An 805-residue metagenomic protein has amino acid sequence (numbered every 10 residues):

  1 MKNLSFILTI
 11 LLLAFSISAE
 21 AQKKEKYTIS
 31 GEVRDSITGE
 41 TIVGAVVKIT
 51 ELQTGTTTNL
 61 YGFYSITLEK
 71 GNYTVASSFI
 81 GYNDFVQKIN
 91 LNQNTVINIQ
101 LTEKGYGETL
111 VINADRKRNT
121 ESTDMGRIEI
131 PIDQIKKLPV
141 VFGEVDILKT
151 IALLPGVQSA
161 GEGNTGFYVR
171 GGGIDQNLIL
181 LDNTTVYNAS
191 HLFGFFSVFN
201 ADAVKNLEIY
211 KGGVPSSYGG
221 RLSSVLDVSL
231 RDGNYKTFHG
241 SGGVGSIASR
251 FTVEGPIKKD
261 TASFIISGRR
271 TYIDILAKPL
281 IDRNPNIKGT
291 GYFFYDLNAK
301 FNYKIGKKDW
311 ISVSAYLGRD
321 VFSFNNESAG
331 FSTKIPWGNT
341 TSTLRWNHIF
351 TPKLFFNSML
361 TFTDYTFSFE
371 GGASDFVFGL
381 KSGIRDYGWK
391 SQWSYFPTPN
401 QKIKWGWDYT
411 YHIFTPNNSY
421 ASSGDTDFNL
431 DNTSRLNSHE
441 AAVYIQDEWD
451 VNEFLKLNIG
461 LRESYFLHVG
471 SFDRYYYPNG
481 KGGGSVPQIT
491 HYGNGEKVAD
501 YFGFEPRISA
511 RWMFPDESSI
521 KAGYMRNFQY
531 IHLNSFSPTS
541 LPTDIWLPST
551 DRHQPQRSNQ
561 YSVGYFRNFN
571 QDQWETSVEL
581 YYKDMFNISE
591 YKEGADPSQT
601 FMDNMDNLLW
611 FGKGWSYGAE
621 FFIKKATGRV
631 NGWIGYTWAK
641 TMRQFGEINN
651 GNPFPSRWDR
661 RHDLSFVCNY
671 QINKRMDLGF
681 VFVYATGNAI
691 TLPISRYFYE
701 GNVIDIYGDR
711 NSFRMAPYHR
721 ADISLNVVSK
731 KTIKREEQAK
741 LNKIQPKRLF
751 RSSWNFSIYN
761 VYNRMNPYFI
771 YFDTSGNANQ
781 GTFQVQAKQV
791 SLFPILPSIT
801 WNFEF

Functional and structural regions predicted by a protein language model:
N83, N113, K117-P215, R231-D232: Periplasmic N-terminal accessory/gating domains of Gram-negative outer-membrane beta-barrel systems
G245-R270, N284-V321, K334-L360, P397-Q401 (+2 more regions): Transmembrane beta-barrel wall of Gram-negative outer-membrane proteins
K308-F356, L360-D386, N418, G424 (+2 more regions): Flexible loop and strand-edge segments within Gram-negative outer membrane beta-barrel domains
T366, I413-D425, N429, L467 (+6 more regions): Surface-exposed extracellular loop regions of Gram-negative outer-membrane beta-barrel proteins, predominantly
D386-Q392, N432, E440-A442, P548-Q554 (+4 more regions): Outer membrane beta-barrel strand-and-loop segments of large Gram-negative receptors, especially TonB-dependent
G406-E517, Y530, I648: Signature of Gram-negative outer-membrane beta-barrel scaffolds
Y581-D584, M605-L692: Gram-negative outer-membrane beta-barrel transporters
R675, Y684-E700, R720, V727-F805: C-terminal beta-signal and adjacent terminal beta-strands/loops of Gram-negative outer-membrane beta-barrel proteins
